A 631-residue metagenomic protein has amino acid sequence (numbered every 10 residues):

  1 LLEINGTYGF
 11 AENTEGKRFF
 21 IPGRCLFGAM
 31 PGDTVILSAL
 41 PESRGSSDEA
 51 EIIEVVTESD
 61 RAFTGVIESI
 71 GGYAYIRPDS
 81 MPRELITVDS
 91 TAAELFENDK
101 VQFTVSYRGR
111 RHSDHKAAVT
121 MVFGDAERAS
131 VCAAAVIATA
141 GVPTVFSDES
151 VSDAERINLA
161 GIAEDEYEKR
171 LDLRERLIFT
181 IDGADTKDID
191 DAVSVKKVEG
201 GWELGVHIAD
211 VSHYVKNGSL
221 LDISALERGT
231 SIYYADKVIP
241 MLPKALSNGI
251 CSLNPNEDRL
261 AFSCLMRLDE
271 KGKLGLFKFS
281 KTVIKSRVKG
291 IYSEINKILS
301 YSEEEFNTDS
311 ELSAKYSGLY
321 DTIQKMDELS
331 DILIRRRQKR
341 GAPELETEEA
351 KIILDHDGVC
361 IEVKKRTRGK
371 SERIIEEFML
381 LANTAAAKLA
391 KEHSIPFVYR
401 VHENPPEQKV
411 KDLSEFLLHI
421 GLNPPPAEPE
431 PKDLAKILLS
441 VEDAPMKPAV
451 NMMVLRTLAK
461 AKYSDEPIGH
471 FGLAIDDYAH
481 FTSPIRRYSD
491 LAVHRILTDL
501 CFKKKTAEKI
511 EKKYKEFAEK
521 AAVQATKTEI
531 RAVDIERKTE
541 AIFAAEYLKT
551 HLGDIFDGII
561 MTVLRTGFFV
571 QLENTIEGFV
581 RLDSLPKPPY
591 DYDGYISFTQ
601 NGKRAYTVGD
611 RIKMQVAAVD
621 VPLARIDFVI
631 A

Functional and structural regions predicted by a protein language model:
L1-G205, S212-D258, K289, I596-T607: Charge-lined substrate channels and their catalytic hotspots, especially those that engage the 3′ end of RNA
T7-G9, G72-A74, W202-L204, L274 (+3 more regions): Hydrophobic residues embedded in beta-strands of well-ordered beta-sheets
P22, D182, K187-E407, E415-L422 (+1 more regions): Feature marking long nucleic-acid-engaging regions of large polymerase/nuclease enzymes
P41-S43, Y107-R110, D125, V211-H213 (+5 more regions): Conserved nucleotide-binding/hydrolysis micro-motifs of P-loop NTPases
T104, L173-T180, A184-V198, M326-R340 (+3 more regions): Phosphate-interacting basic helix/loop segments used at nucleotide- and nucleic-acid interfaces
A134, D148-S152, L171-R174, L276-S280 (+8 more regions): Short coil/turn segments at secondary-structure boundaries
R335, A385, Q408-V410, E415-A631: Structured C-terminal cores of nucleic-acid metabolism proteins
